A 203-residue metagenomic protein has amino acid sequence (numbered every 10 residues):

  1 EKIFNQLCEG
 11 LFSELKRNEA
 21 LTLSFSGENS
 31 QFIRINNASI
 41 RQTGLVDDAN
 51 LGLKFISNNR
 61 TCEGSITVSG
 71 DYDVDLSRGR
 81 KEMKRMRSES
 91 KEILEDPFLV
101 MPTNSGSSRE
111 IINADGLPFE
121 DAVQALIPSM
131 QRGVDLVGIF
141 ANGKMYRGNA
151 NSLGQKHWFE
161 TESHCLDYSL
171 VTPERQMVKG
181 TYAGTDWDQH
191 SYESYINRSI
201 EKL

Functional and structural regions predicted by a protein language model:
E1-C8, F12, N18-F32, V74-F159 (+1 more regions): Acidic low-complexity segments
E14-L15, N58: Short, solvent-exposed coil/turn segments at beta-strand boundaries
Q31-R87: N-terminal alpha-helical targeting/anchoring segments
I40-Q42, W187, Y195: General N-terminal targeting signals
G44-S57, H157-G184: Short beta-strand elements
E63-I66, G70, P102-G116, V171 (+1 more regions): Short His/Asp/Glu-rich catalytic/ion-coordination signatures at enzyme active sites or charged loops
